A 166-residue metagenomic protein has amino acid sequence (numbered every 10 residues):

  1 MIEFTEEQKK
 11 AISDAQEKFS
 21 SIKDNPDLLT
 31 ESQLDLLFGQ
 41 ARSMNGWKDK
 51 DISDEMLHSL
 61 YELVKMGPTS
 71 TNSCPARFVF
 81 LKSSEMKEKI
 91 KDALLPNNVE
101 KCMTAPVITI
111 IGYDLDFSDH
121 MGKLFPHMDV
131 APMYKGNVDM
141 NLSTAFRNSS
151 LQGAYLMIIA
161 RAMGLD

Functional and structural regions predicted by a protein language model:
M1-D166: Acidic, surface-exposed loops and disordered segments
